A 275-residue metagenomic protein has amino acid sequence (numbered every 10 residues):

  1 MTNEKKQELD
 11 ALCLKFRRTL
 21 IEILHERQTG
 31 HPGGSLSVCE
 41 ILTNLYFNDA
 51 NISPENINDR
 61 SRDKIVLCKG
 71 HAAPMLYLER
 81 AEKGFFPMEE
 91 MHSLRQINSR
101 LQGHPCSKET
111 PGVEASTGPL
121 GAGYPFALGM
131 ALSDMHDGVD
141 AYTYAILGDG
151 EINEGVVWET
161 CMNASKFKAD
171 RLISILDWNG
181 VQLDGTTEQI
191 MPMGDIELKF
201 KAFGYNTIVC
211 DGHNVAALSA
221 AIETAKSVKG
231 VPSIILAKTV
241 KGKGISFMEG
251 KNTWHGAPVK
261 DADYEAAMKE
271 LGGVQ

Functional and structural regions predicted by a protein language model:
M1-F16: N-terminal hydrophobic or amphipathic helices/low-complexity stretches enriched in small/hydrophobic/Pro/Gly
C13-T29, D177-N179: N-terminal capping segment at the start of a domain
L20-I23, S35-K166: Cofactor-binding active-site loop characterized by glycine-rich and histidine/acidic residues
Q28-L36: Structural motif
P74, I152-N153, V181-Q182, K241-S246: Short, active-site-adjacent cap segments at secondary-structure transitions
K83, I190, E249-T253: Short secondary-structure boundary/capping segments
G112, S116-P119, G123-S227: Thiamine diphosphate
V215-Q275: Glycine/aspartate-rich loop-and-adjacent alpha/beta segment that forms the canonical ThDP
